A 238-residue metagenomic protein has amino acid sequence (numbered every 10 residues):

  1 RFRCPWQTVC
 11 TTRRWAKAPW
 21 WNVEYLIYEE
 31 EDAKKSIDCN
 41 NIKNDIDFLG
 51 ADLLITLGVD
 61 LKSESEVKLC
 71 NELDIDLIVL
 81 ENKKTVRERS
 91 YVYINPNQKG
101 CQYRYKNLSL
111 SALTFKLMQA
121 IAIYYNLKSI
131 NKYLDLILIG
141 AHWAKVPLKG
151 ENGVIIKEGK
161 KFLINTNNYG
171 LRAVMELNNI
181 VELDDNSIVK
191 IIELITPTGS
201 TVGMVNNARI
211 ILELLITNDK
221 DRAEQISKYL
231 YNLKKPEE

Functional and structural regions predicted by a protein language model:
R1-R3, N97-Q98: Short intrinsically disordered, low-complexity coil segments enriched in acidic
F2-L54, A122-E238: Hydrophobic helix-and-loop "lid/oligomerization" segment in the mid-to-C-terminal part of catalytic domains
R14-S111: Hydrophobic, small-residue-rich alpha-helical packing segments that form membrane-like cores
R87-W143, G150: Short alpha-helices
